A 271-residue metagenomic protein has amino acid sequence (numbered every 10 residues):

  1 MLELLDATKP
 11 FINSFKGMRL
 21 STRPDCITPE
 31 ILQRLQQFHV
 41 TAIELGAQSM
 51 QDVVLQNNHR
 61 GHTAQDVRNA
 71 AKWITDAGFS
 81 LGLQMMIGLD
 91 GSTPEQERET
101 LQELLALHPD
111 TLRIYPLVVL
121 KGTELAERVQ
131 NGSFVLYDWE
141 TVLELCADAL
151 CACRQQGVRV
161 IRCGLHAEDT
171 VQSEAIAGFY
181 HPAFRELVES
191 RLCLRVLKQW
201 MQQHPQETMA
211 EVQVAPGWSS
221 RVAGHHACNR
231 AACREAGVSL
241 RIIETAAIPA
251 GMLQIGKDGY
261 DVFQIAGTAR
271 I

Functional and structural regions predicted by a protein language model:
M1-D110, I114, K121-E140: Conserved non-cysteine loop/helix-boundary elements of the Radical SAM core domain that shape
R23, Q48, M86, Y115-L117 (+3 more regions): Short loop/turn motifs enriched for small/polar and acidic residues
G132-I271: Auxiliary Fe-S-binding modules of radical SAM enzymes
